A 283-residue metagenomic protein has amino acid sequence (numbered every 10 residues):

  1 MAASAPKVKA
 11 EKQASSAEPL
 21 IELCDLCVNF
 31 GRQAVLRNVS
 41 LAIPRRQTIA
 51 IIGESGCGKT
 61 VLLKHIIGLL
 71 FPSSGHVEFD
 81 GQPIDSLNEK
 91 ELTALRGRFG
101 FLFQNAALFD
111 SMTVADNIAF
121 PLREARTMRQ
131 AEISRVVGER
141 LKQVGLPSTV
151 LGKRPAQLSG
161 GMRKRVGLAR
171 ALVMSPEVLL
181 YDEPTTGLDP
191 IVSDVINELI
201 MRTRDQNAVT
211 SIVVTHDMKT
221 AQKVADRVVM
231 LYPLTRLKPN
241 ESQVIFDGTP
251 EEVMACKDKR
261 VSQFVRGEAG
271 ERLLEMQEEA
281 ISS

Functional and structural regions predicted by a protein language model:
I67: Helix-to-loop junction immediately C-terminal to a conserved catalytic motif
G75-P83: Conserved ABC transporter NBD signature motif
Q82-P83, Q130-T149: Conserved ABC ATPase "signature" region
S111-F120: Short coil-to-helix segment of the ABC ATPase nucleotide-binding domain corresponding to the Q-loop/switch region
R154-L158, M162: Conserved ABC ATPase signature
S175: Conserved catalytic motifs of ABC-family nucleotide-binding domains
L179-D182: Catalytic Walker B motif of ABC-type/P-loop ATPase nucleotide-binding domains
